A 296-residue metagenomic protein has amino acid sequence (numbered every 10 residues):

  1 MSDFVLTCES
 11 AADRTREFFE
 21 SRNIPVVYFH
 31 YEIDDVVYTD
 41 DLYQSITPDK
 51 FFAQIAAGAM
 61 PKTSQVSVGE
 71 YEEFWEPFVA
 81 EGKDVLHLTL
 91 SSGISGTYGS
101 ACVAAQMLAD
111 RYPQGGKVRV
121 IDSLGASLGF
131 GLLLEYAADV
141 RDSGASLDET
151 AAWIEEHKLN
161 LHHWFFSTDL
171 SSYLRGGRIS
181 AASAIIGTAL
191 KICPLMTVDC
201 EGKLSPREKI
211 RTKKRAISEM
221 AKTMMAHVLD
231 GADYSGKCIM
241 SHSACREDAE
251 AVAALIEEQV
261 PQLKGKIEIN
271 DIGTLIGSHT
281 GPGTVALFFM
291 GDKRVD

Functional and structural regions predicted by a protein language model:
D3-V5, A11-H30, T97, A101-Q106 (+4 more regions): Mixed-charge interfacial surface used for oligomerization/domain docking and macromolecular partner engagement
V5-E70: N-terminal glycine-rich anion-binding loop in soluble enzyme alpha/beta folds
D34, G93, G202: Positions that flank functional sites
S45-F52, W75, A80, M107: A short glycine/small-residue-enriched secondary-structure motif
A56-I94, G99-V103, A151: Glycine-rich phosphate- or other oxyanion-binding loops that anchor nucleotides, phosphorylated ligands
T89-S91, I121-L124: Short beta-strand->loop
